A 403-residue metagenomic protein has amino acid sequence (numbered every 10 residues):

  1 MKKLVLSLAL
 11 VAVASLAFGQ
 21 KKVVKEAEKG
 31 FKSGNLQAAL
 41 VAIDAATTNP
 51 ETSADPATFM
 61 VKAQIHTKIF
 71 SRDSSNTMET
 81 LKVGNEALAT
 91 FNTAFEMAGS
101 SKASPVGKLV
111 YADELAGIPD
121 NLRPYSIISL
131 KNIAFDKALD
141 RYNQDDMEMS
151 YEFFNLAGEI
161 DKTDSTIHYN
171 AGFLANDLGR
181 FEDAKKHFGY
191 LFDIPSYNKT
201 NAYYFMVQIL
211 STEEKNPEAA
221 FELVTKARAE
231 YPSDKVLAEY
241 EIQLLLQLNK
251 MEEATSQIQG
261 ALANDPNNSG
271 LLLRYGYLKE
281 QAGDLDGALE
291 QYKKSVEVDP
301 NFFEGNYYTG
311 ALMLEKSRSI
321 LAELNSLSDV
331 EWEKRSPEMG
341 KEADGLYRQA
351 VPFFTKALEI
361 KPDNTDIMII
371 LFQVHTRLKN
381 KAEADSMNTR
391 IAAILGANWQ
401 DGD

Functional and structural regions predicted by a protein language model:
G30, H66, R141, A175 (+5 more regions): Residue at a conserved register position within TPR or TPR-like alpha-solenoid repeats
A46, A94, A157-G158, L191 (+5 more regions): Canonical positions in the second alpha-helix
N49-E51, M97, I160, D193-P195 (+5 more regions): Structural marker of alpha-solenoid helical repeat scaffolds
S53, I65-Q144, E315-F353: Short coil/linker segments at helix-helix boundaries
S53-D55, D164, N198-K199, D234 (+3 more regions): Residue-level recognition of tetratricopeptide repeat
P56-T58, I167, N201-A202, L237 (+3 more regions): TPR alpha-solenoid repeat register
V61, I133-D136, N170-F173, Y204-F205 (+5 more regions): Canonical tetratricopeptide repeat
